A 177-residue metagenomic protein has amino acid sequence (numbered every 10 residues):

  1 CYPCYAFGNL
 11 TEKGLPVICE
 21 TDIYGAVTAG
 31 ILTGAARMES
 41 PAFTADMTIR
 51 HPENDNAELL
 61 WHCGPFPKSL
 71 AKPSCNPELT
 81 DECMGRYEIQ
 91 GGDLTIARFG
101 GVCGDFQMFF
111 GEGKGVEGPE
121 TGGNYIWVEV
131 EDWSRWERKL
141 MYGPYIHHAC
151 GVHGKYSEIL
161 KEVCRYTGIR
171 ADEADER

Functional and structural regions predicted by a protein language model:
C1-Y2: A charged, amphipathic alpha-helical module
L10-Y125: C-terminal catalytic subdomain
L79-R177: Extended hydrophobic packing segments that form well-structured cores
